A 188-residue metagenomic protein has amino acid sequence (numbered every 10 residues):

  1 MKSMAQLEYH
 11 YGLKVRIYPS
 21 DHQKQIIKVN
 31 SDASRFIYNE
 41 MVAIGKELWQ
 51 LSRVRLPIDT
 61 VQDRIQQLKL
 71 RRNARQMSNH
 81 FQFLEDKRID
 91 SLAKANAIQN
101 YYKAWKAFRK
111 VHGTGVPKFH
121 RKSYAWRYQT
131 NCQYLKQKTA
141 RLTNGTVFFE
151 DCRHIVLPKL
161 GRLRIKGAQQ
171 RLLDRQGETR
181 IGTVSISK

Functional and structural regions predicted by a protein language model:
M1-K188: Nucleic-acid substrate recognition interfaces
